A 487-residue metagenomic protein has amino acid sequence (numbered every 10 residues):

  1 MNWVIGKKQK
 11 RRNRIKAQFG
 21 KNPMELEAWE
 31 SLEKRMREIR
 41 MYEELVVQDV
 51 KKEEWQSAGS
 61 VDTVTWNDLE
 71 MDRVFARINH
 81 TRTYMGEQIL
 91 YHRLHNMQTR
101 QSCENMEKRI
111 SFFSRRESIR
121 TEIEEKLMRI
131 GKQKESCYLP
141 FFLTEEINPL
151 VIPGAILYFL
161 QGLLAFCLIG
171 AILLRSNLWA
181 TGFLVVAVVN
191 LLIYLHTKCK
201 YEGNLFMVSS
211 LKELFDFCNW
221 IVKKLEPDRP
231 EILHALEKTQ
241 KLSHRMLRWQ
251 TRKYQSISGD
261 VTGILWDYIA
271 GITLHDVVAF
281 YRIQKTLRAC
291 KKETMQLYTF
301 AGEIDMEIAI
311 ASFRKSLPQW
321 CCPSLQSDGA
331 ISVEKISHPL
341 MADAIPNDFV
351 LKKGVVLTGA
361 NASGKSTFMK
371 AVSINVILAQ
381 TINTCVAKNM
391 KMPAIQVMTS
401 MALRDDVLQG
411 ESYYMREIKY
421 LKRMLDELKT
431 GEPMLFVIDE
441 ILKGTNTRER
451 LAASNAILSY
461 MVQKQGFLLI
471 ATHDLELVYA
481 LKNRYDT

Functional and structural regions predicted by a protein language model:
M1-K353: Alpha-helical bundle segments enriched in helix-capping/polar residues
I193, I310-F313, L317-T487: ATPase nucleotide-binding head domains, primarily ABC-like/P-loop NTPase cores
